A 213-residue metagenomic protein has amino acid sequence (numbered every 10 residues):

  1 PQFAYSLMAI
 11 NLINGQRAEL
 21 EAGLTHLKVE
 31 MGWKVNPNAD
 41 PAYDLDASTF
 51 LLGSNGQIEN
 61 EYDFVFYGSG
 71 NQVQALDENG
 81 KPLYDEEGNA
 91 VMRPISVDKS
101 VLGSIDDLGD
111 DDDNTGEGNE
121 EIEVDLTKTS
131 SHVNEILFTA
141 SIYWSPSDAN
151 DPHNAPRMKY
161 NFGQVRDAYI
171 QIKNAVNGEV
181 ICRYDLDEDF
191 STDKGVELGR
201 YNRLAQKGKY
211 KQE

Functional and structural regions predicted by a protein language model:
P1-L7: Short, Lys/Arg-enriched N-terminal segments with co-localized hydrophobic residues within the first ~10-30 amino acids
L7-E213: Intrinsic-disorder/low-complexity signal
